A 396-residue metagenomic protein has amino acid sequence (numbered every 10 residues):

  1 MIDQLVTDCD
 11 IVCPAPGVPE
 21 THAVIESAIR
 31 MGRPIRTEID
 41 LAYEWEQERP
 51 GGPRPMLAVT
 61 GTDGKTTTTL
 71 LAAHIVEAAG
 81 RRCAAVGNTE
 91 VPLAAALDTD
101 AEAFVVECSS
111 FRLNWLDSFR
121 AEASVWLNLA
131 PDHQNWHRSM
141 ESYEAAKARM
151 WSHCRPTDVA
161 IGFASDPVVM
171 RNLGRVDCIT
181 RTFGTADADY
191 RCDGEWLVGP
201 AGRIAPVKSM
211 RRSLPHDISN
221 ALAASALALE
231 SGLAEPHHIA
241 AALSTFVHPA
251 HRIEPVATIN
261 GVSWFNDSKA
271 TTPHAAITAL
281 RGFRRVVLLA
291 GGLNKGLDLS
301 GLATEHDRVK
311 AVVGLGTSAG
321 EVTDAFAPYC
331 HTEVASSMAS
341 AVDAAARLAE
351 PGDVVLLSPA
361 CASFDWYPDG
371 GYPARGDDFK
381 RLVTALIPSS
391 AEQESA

Functional and structural regions predicted by a protein language model:
D3-T7, P16-A164, V168-I179, F283 (+1 more regions): Phosphate-binding loop of NTP-binding sites
T7-D8, V12, R33, L229-E235 (+2 more regions): ATP-dependent carboxylate-amine ligase
D8, Y43-R49, A95, Q134-M140 (+4 more regions): Short, charged, surface-exposed secondary-structure boundary motifs
V12, V59, N88, L127 (+10 more regions): Residue-level signal for inorganic ion chemistry
A15, P53, H137-E144, A148 (+4 more regions): Adenine nucleotide phosphate-binding catalytic loops in nucleotide-utilizing enzymes
M56-T69, C108, L197-P206, E333 (+1 more regions): A polyampholytic, Gly/Pro-enriched intrinsically disordered region
G61-T62, N88, F163, T185 (+3 more regions): Cofactor-binding loop segments of dinucleotide-utilizing enzymes, especially the Rossmann-like FAD- and NAD(P)+-binding
L71, P92-A95, L222-A226, T278: Short amphipathic alpha-helical face segments that pack within enzyme cores and frequently flank/anchor catalytic
